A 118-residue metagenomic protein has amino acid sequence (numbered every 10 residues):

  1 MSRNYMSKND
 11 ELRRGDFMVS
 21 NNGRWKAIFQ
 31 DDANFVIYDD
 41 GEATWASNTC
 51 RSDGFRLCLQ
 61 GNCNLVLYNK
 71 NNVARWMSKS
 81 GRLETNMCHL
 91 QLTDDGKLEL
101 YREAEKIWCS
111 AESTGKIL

Functional and structural regions predicted by a protein language model:
M1-L118: Beta-rich ligand-binding surfaces for carbohydrates and other polyanions
